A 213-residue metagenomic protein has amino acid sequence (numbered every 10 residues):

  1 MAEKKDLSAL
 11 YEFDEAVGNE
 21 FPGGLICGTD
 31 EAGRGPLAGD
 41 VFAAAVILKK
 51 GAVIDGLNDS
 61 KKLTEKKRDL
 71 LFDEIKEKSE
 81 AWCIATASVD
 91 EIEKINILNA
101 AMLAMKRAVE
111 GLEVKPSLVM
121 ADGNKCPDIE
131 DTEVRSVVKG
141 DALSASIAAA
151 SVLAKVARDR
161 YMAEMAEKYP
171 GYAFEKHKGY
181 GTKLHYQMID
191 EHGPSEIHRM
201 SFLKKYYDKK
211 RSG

Functional and structural regions predicted by a protein language model:
M1-G213: RNase H-like, Mg2+-dependent phosphodiesterase core, and more generally RNA phosphate-backbone-engaging helix-loop
